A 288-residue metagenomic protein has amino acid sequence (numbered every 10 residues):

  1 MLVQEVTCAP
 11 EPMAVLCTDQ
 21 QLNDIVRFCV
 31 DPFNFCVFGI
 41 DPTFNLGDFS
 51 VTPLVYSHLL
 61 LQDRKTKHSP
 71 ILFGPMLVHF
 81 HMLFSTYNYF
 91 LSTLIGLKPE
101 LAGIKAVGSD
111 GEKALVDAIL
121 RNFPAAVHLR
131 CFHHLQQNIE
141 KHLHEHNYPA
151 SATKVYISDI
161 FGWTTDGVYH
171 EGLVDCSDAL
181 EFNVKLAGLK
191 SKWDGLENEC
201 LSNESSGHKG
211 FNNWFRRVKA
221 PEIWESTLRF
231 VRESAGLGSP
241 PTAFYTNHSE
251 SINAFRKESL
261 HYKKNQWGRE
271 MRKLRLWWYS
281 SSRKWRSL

Functional and structural regions predicted by a protein language model:
M1: HHCC-type zinc-binding knuckle of retroelement integrases
T7-G103: RNase H-like nuclease fold core
I95-L288: Extended amphipathic alpha-helical interaction segments
